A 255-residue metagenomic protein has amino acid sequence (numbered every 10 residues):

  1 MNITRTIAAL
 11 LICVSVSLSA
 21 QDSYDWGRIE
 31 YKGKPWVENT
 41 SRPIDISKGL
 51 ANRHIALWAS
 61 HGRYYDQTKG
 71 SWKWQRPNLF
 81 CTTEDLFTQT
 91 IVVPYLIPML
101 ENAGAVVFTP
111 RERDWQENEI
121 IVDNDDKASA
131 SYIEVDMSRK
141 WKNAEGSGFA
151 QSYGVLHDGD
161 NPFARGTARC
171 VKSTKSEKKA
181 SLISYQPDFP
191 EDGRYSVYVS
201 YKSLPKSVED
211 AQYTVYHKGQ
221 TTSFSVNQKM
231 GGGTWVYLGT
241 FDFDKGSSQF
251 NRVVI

Functional and structural regions predicted by a protein language model:
M1-D22: Bacterial Sec-dependent N-terminal signal peptides
T4, K69-W72, D210-T214: Composition- and surface-driven signal marking solvent-exposed, interaction-prone regions in large proteins
Q21-G49, K178: Short coil-to-helix leader/linker segments, especially the first N-terminal amphipathic alpha-helix with its helix
W26, K69-W74, W141, G233-W235: Tryptophan-centered short beta-strand motifs
V37, F87-T90, S176-K179: Conserved phosphate-coordination/catalytic loops
P43-S138: Active-site histidine-acidic residue metal-binding/catalytic motifs, centered on HxH/HExxH-like signatures
A103, P110-I255: Extracytoplasmic
